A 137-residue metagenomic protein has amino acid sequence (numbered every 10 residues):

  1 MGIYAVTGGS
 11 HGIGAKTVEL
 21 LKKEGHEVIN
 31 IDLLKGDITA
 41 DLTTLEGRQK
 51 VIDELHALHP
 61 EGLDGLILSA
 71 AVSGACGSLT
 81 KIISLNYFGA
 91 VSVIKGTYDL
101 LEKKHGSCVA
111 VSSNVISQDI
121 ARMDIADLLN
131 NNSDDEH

Functional and structural regions predicted by a protein language model:
I3-V6, L66-I67: Conserved hydrophobic beta-strands of the Rossmann-like cofactor-binding core in SDR/related NAD(P)H-dependent
T7-S10, G14-E19: N-terminal Rossmann NAD(P)H-binding glycine-rich loop of SDR-like oxidoreductase domains
L33-G47: Rossmann-fold cofactor-recognition segment
D37, I82-I83: A hydrophobic alpha-helix adjacent to the NAD(P)-binding/active-site core of NAD(P)-dependent oxidoreductases, strongly
T43-E61: Conserved Rossmann-fold cofactor-binding substructure of NAD(P)-dependent oxidoreductases
I67, V93-L101: Hydrophobic positions on the long internal alpha-helix of Rossmann-like NAD(P)-dependent oxidoreductase domains
V72-C76, T80, K104-H137: Catalytic loop of short-chain dehydrogenase/reductase
